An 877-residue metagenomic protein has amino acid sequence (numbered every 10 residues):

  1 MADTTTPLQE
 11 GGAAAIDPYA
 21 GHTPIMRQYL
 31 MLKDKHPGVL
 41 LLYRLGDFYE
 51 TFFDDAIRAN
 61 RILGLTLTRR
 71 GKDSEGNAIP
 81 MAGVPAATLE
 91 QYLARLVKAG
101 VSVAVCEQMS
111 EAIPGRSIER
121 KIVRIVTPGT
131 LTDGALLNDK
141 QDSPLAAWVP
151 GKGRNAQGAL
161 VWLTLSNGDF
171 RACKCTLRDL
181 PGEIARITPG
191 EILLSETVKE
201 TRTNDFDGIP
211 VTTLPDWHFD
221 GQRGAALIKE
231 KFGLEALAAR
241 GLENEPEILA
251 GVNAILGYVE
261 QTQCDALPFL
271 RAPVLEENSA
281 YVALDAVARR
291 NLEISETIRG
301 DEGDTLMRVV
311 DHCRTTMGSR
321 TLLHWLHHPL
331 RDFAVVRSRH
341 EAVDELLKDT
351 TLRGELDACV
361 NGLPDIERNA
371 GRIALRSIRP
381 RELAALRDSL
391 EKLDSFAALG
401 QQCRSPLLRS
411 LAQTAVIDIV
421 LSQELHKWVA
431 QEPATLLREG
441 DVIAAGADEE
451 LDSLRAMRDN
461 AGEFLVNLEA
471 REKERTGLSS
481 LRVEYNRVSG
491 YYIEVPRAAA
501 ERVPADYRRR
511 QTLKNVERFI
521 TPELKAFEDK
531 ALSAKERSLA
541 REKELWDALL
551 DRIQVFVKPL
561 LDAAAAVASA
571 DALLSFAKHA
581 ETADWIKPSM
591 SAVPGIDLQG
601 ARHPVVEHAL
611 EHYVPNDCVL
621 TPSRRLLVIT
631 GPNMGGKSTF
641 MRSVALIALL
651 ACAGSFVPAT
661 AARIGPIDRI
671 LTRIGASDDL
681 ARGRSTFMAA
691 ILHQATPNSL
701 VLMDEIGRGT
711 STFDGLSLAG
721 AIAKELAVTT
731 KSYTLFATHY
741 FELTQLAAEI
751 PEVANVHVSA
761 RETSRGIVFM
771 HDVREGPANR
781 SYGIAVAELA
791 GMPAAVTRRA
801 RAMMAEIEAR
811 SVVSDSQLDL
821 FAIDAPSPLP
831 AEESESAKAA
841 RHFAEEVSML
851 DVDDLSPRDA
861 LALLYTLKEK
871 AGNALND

Functional and structural regions predicted by a protein language model:
M1-A20, R154, P793, T797-D877: Acidic, low-complexity intrinsically disordered tails
A2-E345, N361-A374, I378-A470: Charged catalytic and DNA/RNA-contacting regions of genome-maintenance and nucleic-acid-processing enzymes
M31-D34, L41, A94-R95, A135-K140 (+26 more regions): Replace "in large, NTP-powered and nucleic-acid-processing enzymes" with "in large, NTP-powered factors and other
F53-A56, E245, R314, L323-W325 (+5 more regions): ATPase nucleotide-binding head domains, primarily ABC-like/P-loop NTPase cores
C106, P128-L137, A266, R404 (+5 more regions): Active-site phosphate-binding and catalytic loops of NTP-dependent enzymes
F219-L227, V282-A283, A288, I294-R299 (+4 more regions): Amphipathic heptad-repeat alpha-helical coiled-coil/stalk segments that mediate oligomerization, filament/stalk
V336-R339, C359, L363, M457 (+3 more regions): Intracellular alpha-helical coupling/juxtamembrane segments of multi-pass membrane proteins
L513, E517-D551: Extended, charged coiled-coil "arm/hinge" scaffolds of SMC/Rad50-like chromosome-maintenance ATPases and other large
